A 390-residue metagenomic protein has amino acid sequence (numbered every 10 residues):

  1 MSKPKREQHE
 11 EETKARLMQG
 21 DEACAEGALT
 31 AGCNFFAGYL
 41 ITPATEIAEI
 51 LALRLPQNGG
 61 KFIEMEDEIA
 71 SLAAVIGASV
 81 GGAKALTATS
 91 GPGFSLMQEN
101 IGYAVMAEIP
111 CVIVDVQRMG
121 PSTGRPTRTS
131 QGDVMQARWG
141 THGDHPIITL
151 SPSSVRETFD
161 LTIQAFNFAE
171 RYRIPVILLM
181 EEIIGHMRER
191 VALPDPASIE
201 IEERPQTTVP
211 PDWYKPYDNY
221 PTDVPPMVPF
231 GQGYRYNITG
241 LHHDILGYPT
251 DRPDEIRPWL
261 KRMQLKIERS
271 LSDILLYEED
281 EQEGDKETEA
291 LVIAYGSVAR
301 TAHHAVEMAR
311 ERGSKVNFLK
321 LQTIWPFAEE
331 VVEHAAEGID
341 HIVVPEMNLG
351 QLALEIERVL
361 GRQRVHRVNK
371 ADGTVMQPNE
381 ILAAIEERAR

Functional and structural regions predicted by a protein language model:
M1-W139, P146, E182, A371-D372 (+2 more regions): Thiamine diphosphate
S2-G20, E170-R390: Flexible, low-complexity linker and terminal segments
L29-F35, L55-G59, V80-A85, H145 (+4 more regions): Short, surface-exposed connector motifs at secondary-structure boundaries
N34-G38, A85-T89, I148-P152, E289-A294 (+2 more regions): Short glycine-rich or small-residue beta-strand-to-loop segments that form or flank ligand, phosphate, metal/Fe-S
T42, E66-D67, P92, S153 (+3 more regions): Short beta->alpha linker loops
I50, A74, E99-N100, Q164 (+3 more regions): A short acidic, amphipathic alpha-helical/loop segment
M97, T158, A302: Aromatic/hydrophobic pocket-lining residues that form the small-molecule binding cavity in soluble enzyme cores
R128-E182, T207: Conserved thiamine diphosphate
